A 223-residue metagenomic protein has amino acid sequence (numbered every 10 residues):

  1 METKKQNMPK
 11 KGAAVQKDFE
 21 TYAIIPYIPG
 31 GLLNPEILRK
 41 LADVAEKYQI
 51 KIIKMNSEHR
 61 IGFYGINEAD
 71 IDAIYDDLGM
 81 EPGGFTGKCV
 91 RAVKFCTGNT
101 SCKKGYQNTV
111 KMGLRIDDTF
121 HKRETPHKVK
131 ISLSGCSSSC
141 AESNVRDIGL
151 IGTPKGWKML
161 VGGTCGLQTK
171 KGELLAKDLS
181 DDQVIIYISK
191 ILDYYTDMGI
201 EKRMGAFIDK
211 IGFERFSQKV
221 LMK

Functional and structural regions predicted by a protein language model:
M1-I37: N-terminal basic/disordered segments at the start of proteins
K4, C89, L160-G162: Non-heme iron-sulfur electron-transfer modules
A13-D18, Q49-M55, T164-C165: Short, flexible, solvent-exposed loop/turn segments with mixed acidic/basic and small polar residues
I24-P154: Small-residue-enriched alpha-helical segments and adjacent helix-cap loops that form tight helix-helix packing
E68, D181-V184, F213: Residues at or immediately preceding the N-termini of alpha-helices
D77-M80, K190, M222: Residues within well-ordered alpha-helical secondary structure of globular protein domains
G135, S139, N144-M204: Mobile "lid/hinge" segments at catalytic clefts and subdomain interfaces of large enzymes
G205-L221: Short, highly charged C-terminal tails/helix-capping segments
